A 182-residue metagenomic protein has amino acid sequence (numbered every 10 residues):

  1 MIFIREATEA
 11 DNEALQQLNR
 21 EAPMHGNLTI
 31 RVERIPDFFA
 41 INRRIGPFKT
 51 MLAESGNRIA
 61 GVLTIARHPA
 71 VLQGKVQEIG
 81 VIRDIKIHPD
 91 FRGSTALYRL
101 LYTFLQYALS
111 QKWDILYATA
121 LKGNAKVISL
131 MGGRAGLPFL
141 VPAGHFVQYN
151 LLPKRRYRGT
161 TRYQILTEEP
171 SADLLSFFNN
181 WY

Functional and structural regions predicted by a protein language model:
M1-I4: Extreme N-terminal starter segment of soluble prokaryotic enzymes
A7, D11-A70, Q111-I115, A125-Y182: Amide-forming acyltransferase catalytic core, primarily the GNAT-like/NAT-type and related acyltransferase folds
R67-A70, D84-I87, L121-G123: An acidic- and aromatic-residue-enriched active-site/binding cleft used to recognize and process polar
L72-V76, T95: Short, flexible active-site-proximal loops enriched in glycine and acidic residues
Q77-P89: Conserved acetyl-CoA binding element of GNAT-fold acetyltransferases
I87, R92-A108: Conserved acetyl-CoA-binding loop-helix of GNAT-fold acetyltransferases
L116-A120: Conserved hydrophobic beta-strand within the GNAT/NAT acetyltransferase core sheet that lines the active-site cleft
